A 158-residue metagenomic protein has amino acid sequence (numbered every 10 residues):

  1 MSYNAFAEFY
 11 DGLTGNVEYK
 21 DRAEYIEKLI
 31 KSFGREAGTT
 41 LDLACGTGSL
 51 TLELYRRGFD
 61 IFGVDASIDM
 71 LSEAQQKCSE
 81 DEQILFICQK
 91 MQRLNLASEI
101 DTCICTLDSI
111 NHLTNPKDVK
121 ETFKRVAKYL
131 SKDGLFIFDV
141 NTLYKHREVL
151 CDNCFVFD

Functional and structural regions predicted by a protein language model:
M1-E36: Conserved class I S-adenosyl-L-methionine
L41, G48-R93: Class I SAM-dependent methyltransferase SAM/SAH-binding core
N95-T102: A short acidic, Gly/Pro-enriched loop at the edge of an enzyme's catalytic core that lines a small-molecule cofactor
T106-D108: Residues lining the SAM
N111-L113: A short His-aromatic
K120-K132: A short glycine-rich, Lys/Arg-flanked "PGG" loop and its adjoining helix->strand segment in the class I
I137-D158: Conserved class I S-adenosyl-L-methionine
